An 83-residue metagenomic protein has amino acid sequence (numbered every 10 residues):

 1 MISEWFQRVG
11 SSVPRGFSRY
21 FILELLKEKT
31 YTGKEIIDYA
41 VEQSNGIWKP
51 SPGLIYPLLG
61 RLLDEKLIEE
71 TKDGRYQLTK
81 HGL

Functional and structural regions predicted by a protein language model:
M1-F17: Intrinsically disordered, low-complexity serine/threonine- and proline-rich regulatory segments
R15-F17, L25-E35: Short capping segments at the starts of secondary-structure elements
E24-E28, V41, G60: Short, locally clustered residues in the helix-turn-helix/winged-helix DNA-binding domain
E35-G46: DNA-recognition alpha helix
I55-L63: Basic amphipathic alpha-helical segments that dock to polyanions
L63-T71: A short, conserved structural fragment
T71-L83: Basic, amphipathic "hinge/linker" alpha-helix immediately C-terminal to the N-terminal HTH DNA-binding motif
